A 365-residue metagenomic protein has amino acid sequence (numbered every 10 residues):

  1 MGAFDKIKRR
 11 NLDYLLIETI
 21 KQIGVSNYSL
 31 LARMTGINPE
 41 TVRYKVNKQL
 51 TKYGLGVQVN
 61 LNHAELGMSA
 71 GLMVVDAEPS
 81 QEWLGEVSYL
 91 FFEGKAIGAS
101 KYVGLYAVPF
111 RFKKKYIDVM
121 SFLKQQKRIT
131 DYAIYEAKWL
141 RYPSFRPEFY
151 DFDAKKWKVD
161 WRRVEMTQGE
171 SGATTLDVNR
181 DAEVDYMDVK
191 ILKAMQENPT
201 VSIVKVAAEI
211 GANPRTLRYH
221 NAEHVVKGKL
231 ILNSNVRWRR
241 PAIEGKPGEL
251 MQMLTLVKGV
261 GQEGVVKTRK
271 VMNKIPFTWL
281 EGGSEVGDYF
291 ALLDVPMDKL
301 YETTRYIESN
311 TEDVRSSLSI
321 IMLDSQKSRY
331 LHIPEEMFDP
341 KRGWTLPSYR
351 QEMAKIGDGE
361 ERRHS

Functional and structural regions predicted by a protein language model:
M1-S365: A compositional/biophysical signature of low hydrophobicity enriched in polar/charged and small residues
